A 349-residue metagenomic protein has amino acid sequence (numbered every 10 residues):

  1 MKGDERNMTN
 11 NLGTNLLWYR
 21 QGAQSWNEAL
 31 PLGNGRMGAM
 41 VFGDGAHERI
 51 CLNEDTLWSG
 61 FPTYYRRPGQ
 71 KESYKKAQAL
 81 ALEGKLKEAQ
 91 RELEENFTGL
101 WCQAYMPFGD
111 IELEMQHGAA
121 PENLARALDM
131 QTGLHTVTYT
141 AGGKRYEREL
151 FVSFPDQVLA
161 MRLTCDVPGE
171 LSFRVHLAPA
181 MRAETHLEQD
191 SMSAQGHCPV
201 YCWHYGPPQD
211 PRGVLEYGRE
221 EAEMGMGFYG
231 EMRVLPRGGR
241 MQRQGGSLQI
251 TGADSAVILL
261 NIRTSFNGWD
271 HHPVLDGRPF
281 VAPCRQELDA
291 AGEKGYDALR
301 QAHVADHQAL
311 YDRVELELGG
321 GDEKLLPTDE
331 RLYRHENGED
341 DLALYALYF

Functional and structural regions predicted by a protein language model:
M1-N7: Short, Lys/Arg-enriched N-terminal segments with co-localized hydrophobic residues within the first ~10-30 amino acids
N7-F349: Aromatic-residue-lined binding/catalytic grooves and analogous aromatic/hydrophobic interfacial grooves in multimeric
